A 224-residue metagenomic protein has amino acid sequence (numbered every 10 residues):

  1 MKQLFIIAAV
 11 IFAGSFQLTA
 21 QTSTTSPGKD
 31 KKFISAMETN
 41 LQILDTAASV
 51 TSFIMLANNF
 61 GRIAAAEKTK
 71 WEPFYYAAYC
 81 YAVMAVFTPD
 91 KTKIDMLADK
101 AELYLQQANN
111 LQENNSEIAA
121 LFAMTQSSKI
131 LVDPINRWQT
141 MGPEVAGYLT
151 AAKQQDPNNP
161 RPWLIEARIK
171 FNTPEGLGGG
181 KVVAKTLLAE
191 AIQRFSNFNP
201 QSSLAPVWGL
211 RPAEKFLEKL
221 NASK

Functional and structural regions predicted by a protein language model:
M1-K29: Bacterial Sec-dependent N-terminal signal peptides
T25-I43, A66-T88, E113-V132, N158-T173 (+1 more regions): Amphipathic alpha-helical repeat scaffolds of TPR domains
D45-N59, K93-L103, W138-A146, K185-I192: Helix-turn-helix repeat elements of alpha-solenoid scaffolds
I63, Q107-A108, A151-A152, A191: Canonical positions in the second alpha-helix
D95-V145: Hydrophobic, well-structured mid-protein blocks that either form specific transmembrane helices
R137-E175: A contiguous pocket-lining binding segment that forms or flanks enzyme active sites
G179-K185, E190-K224: Terminal, low-structured helical/coil segments at or just beyond the last alpha-helical repeat
